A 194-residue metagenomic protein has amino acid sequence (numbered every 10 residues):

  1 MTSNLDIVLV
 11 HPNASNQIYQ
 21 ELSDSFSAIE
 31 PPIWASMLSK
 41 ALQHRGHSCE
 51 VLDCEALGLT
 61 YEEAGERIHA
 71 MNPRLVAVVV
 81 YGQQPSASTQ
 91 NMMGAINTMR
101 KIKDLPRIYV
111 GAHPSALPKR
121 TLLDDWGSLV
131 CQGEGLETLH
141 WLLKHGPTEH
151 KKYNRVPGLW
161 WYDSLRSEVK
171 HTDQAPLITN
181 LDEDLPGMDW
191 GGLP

Functional and structural regions predicted by a protein language model:
T2, N13-S23, V156, Y162-P194: N-terminal [4Fe-4S]-dependent radical SAM core
S3-I7: Extreme N-terminal starter segment of soluble prokaryotic enzymes
V10-A14, V80-Y81: Short loop/turn segments at strand-loop or loop-helix junctions that form parts of catalytic or ligand-binding pockets
I18-A35: Glycine- and acidic-residue-enriched helix-capping/strand-helix junction motifs
W34, L38-A41, R45, E50-I178: Glycine-rich beta-alpha loop elements in corrinoid/cobalamin-binding modules across cobalamin-dependent enzymes
